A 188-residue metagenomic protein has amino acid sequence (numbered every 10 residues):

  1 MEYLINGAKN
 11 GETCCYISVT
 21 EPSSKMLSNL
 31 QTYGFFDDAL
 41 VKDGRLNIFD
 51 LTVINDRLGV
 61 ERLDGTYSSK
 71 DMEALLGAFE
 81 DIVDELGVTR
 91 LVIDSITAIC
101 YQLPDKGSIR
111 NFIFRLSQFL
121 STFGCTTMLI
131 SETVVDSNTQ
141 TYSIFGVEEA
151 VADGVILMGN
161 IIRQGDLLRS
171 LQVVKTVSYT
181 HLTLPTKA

Functional and structural regions predicted by a protein language model:
M1-D56: Conserved P-loop
T20-L27, S69-L76, K106-F114, Y142-E149 (+1 more regions): Amphipathic alpha-helical transducer elements in NTP-driven molecular machines
N55-R115, S121: Phosphate-binding/switch loop-helix module in NTP-utilizing enzymes
V92-I93, T126-E132: Structural recognition of the conserved hydrophobic beta-strand(s) that form the central parallel beta-sheet of P-loop
I99-L103, S131-Y142: Short, solvent-exposed loop/turn segments at secondary-structure junctions
Y142-Y179: Internal gly/pro-rich beta-alpha loop/helix module that stabilizes soluble enzyme cofactors or their anionic handles
T180-A188: Conserved small/polar residues in nucleotide/adenosyl-binding loops
